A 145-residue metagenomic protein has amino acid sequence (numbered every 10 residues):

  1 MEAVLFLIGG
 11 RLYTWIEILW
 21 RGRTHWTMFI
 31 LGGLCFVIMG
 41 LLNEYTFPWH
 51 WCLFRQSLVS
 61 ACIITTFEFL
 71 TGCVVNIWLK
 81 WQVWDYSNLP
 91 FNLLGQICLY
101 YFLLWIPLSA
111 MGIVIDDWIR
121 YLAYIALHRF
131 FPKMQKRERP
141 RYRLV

Functional and structural regions predicted by a protein language model:
M1-V145: Aromatic-rich, lipid-facing transmembrane alpha helices and their immediate juxtamembrane interface loops in integral
